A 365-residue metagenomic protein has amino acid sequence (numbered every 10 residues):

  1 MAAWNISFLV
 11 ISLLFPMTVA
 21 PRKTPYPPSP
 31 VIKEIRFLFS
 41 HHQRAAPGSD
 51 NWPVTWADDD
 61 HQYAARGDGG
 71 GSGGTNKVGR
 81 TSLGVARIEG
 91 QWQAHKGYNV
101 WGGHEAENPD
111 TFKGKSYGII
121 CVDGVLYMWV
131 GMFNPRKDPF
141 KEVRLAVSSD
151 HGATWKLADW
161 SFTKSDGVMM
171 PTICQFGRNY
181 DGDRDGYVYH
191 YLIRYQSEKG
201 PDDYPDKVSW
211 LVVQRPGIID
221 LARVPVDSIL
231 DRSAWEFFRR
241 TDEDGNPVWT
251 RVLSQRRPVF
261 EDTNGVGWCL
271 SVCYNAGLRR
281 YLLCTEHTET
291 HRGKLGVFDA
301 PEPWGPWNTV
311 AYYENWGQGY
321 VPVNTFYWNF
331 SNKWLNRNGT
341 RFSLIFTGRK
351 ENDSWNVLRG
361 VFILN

Functional and structural regions predicted by a protein language model:
R22-R36, S40-H42, H61-D110, G131-A146 (+2 more regions): Beta-propeller domains
W52-A57, H61-G69, K115-D138, F176-V224 (+5 more regions): Hydrophobic core segments of beta-strands in well-ordered, beta-rich domains
V78, R136-K141, V212-G217, T290-G293 (+2 more regions): Short, solvent-exposed loop/turn segments at conserved positions within beta-propeller repeat blades
I88, S148-S149, V224, F298-P303: Conserved Ser/Thr-centered positions that define the repeating blades of beta-propeller domains
H95-G103, K156-T163, D231-Q255, N308-E314: Beta-propeller fold detector
G217-I219, R223-K294: Beta-propeller domains
P306-L335: Conserved blade-ending motifs and adjacent loop-strand segments that build the rim/top face of beta-propeller domains
R337-N365: Blade-level signature of beta-propeller repeat domains, shared across WD40, Kelch, NHL, RCC1 and BNR/Asp-box propellers
